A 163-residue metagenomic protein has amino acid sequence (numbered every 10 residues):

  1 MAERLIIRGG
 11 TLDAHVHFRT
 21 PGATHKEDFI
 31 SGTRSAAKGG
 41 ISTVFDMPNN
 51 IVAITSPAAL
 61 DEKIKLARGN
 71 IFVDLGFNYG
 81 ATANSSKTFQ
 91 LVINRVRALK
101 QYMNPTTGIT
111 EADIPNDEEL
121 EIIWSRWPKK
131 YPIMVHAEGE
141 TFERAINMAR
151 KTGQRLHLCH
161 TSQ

Functional and structural regions predicted by a protein language model:
E3-N70: Metal-associated gating/positioning segment near the N- to mid-region
R8, P57-F77, E118-I133: Alpha-helix-loop-beta-strand connector modules within alpha/beta enzyme cores
G10-V16, V44-D46, V73-Y79, R97-Q101 (+2 more regions): Hydrophobic faces of well-ordered beta-strands that scaffold small-molecule active sites in alpha/beta enzyme cores
A14-E27, V73-S85, T110-E111: Active-site mouth loops of central-metabolism enzymes
T24-D28, T55-A59, A83-N84, P115 (+1 more regions): Short secondary-structure boundary/capping elements
T33, A83-T88: Class I S-adenosyl-L-methionine
N49-A53, Y79-A83, P105: Acidic, glycine-rich active-site loops and adjacent beta-strand->loop/helix elements that engage anionic groups
S86-Q163: Histidine/acidic residue-rich metal-binding segments in metalloenzymes
